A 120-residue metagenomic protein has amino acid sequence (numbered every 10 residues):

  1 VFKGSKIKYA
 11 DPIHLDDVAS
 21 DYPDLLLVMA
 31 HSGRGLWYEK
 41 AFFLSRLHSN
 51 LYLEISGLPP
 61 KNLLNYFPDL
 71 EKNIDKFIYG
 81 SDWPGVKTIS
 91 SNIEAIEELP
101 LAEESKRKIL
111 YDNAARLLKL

Functional and structural regions predicted by a protein language model:
V1-I78: Catalytic pocket-lining loop regions of alpha/beta-barrel enzymes, especially the amidohydrolase/enolase/GH5 lineages
H31, L53, D82, K106 (+1 more regions): Divalent metal-coordination and catalytic microenvironments
R34, P59-P60, P84, N113-R116: Residue-level detector of flexible, active-site-proximal loop/helix-junction positions within diverse enzyme catalytic
E71, W83-P84: Charged, low-complexity C-terminal accessory regions
I74-K76, K87-L120: Mid-to-C-terminal alpha-helical segments outside catalytic/metal-binding sites
